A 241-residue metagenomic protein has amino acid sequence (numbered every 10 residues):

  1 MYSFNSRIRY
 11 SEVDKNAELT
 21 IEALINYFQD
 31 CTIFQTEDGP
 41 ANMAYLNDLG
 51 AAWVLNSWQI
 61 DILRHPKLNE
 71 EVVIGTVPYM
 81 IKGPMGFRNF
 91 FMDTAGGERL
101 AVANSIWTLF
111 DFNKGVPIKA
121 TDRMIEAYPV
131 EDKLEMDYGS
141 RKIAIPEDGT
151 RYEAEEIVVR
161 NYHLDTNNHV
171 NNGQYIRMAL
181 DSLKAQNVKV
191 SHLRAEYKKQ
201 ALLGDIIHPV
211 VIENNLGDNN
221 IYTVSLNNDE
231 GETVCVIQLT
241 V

Functional and structural regions predicted by a protein language model:
M1-L55, V102-N104, D111-N187: Hot-dog-fold acyl-thioester-processing enzymes
Y2-F4, D61, K67-K142, A201-L203 (+1 more regions): HotDog/MaoC-like acyl-thioester-processing domains
Q35-V73, V77-M80, M85, Q174-E213 (+2 more regions): Hydrophobic beta-strand-centered segment that forms part of the acyl-chain substrate-binding groove
